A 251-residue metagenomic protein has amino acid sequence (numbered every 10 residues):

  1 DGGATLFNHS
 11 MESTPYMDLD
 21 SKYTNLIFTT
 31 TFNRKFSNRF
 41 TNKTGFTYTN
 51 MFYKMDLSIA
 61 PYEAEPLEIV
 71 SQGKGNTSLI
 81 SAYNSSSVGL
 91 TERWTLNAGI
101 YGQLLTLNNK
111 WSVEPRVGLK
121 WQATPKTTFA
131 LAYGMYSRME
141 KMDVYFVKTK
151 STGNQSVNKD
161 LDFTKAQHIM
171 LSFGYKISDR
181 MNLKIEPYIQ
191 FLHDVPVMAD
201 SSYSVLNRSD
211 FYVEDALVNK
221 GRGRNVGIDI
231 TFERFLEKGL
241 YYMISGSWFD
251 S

Functional and structural regions predicted by a protein language model:
D1-N108, Q122, K184, M243: Face-selective signature of the C-terminal outer-membrane beta-barrel domain
L6-N8, S13-K22, I59-L67, E114-G118 (+3 more regions): Flexible, surface-exposed loop regions and adjacent strand-edge segments of Gram-negative outer-membrane beta-barrel
T24-T30, S78-N84, I100, V113-V117 (+5 more regions): Hydrophobic, lipid-facing positions within transmembrane beta-strands of outer-membrane proteins
F32-R34, V88, G102, W111 (+6 more regions): Residue-level signature of outer-membrane beta-barrel architecture
N33-R39, T91-T95, Q122-K126, A166 (+3 more regions): Outer-membrane beta-barrel channels and translocator barrels
T44, T95-G102, G118-Q122, L171-S172 (+4 more regions): Conserved beta-strand->loop/alpha-helix structural units within folded catalytic cores of enzymes with alpha/beta
L57-P61, T106, K126-I169, I189-D215: Surface-exposed extracellular loop regions of Gram-negative outer-membrane beta-barrel proteins, predominantly
T91, I189-F191, Y212-S251: Gram-negative outer-membrane beta-barrel transporters
